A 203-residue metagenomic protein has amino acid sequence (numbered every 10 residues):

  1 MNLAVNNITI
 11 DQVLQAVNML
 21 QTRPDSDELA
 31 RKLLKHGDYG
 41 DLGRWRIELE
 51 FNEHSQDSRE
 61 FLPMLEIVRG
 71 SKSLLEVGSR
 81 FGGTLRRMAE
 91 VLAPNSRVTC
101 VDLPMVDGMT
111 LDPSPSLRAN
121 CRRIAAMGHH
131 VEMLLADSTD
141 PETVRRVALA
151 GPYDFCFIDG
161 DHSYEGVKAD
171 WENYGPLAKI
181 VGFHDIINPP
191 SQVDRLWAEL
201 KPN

Functional and structural regions predicted by a protein language model:
N6, D11, A16-G70: Class I SAM-dependent methyltransferase Rossmann-like catalytic core, especially the SAM/SAH-binding loop
R44-N203: S-adenosylmethionine/decaboxylated-SAM
